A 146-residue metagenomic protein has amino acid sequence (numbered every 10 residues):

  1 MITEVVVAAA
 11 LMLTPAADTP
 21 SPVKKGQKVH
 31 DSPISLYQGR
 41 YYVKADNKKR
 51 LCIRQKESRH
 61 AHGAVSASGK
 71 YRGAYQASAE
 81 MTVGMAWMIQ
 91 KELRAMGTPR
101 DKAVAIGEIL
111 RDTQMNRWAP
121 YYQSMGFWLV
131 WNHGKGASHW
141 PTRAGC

Functional and structural regions predicted by a protein language model:
I2-T3, V7-A61: Export/targeting segments at the very N-terminus of extracytoplasmic proteins
S21, R50-R54, A79-A103: A structural motif
A45-C52, R72-E80, Y122-V130: Extracytoplasmic/secreted proteins, especially bacterial periplasmic and envelope-associated proteins
Q55-R59, A79-Q90, W128-H139: Sec-exported extracytoplasmic/periplasmic mature domains
A64-S66: Short, solvent-exposed loop/turn and secondary-structure capping segments
K70-R72, K91-C146: Catalytic and binding regions of secreted/periplasmic enzymes and modules that target cell-wall glycans
